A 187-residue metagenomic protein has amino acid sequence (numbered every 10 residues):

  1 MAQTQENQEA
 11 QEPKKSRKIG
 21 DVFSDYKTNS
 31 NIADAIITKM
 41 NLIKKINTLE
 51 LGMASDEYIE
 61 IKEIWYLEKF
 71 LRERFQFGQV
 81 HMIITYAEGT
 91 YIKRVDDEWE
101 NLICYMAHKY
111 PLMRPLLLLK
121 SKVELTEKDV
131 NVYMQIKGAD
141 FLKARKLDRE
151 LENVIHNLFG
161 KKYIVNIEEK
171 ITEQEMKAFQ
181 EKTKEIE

Functional and structural regions predicted by a protein language model:
M1-E187: Intrinsically disordered, low-complexity basic tails and flexible linkers associated with large NTP-driven
